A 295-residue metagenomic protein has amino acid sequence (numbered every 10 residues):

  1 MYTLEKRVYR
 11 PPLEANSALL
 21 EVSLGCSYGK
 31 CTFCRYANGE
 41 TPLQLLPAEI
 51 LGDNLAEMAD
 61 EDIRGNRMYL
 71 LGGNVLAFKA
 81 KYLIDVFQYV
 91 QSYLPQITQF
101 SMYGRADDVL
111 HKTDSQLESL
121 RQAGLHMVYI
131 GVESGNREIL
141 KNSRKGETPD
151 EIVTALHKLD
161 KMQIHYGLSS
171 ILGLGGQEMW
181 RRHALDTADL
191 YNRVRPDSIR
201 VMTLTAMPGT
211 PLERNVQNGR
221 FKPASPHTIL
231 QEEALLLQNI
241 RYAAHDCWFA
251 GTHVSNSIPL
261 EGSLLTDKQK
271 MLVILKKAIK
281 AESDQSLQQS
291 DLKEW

Functional and structural regions predicted by a protein language model:
Y2-E14, N192-W295: Auxiliary Fe-S-binding modules of radical SAM enzymes
L4-D53: Canonical Radical SAM [4Fe-4S] cluster-binding loop centered on the CxxxCxxC motif and its immediate flanking residues
C26, C34, L51, L70 (+5 more regions): Conserved, mostly hydrophobic/aromatic
C34, D107, G131, G135-I139 (+3 more regions): Conserved strand-turn element in the central/C-terminal portion of the radical SAM core barrel that lines
L51, L83, T113, I152 (+3 more regions): Aromatic/hydrophobic pocket-lining residues that form the small-molecule binding cavity in soluble enzyme cores
A59-K161, H165: Conserved SAM/AdoMet-binding glycine-rich loop
S115-L117, G175-R193: Catalytic cores of alpha/beta
